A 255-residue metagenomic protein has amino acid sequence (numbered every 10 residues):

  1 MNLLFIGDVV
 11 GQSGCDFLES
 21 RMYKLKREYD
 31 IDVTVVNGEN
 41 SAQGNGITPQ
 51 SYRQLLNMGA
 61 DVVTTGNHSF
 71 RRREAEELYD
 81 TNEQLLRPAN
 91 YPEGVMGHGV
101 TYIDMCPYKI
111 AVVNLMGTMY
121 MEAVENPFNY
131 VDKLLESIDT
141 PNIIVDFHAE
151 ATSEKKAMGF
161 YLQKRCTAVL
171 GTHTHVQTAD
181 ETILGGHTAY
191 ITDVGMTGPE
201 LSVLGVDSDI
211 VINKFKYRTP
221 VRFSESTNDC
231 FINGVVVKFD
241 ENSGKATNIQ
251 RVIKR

Functional and structural regions predicted by a protein language model:
M1-R255: Acidic, metal/ion-coordinating pockets
